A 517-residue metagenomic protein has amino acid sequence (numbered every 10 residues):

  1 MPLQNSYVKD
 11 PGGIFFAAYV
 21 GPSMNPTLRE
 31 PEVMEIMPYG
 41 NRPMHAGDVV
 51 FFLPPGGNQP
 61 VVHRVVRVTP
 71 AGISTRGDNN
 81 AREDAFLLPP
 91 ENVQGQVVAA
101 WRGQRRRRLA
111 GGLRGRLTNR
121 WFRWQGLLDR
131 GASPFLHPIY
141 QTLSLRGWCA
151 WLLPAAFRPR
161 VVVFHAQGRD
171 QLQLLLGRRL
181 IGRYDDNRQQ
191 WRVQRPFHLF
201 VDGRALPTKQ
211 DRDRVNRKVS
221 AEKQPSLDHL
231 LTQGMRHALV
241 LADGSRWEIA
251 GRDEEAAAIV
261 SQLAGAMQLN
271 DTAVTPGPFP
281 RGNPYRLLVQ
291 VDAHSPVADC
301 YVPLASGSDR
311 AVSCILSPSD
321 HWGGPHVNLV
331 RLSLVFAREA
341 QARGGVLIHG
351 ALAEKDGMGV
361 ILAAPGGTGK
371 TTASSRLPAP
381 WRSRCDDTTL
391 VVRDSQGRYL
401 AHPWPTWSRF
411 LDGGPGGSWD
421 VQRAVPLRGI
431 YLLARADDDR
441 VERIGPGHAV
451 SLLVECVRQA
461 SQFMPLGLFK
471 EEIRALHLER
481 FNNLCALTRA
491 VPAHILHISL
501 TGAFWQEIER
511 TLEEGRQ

Functional and structural regions predicted by a protein language model:
M1-I14, V20, G111-L230: Mixed-charge, low-complexity intrinsically disordered regions
P2-R82: Feature for secretory/organellar precursors and membrane-associated catalytic proteins
T27, L53-H63, F86-Q94, V421-P426: Short coil-to-beta-strand transition motifs
I73, D78-R114: Extended, hydrophilic extramembrane loops/domains of integral membrane proteins
W101-S133, S451-E455, H477, F481: C-terminal terminal-structure detector
P159, V163-R169, G177-L180, D185-G366 (+2 more regions): A noncatalytic interaction/capping subdomain that flanks phosphate/NTP-handling catalytic cores
T368-K370: Conserved glycine(s) of the Walker
A373: Hydrophobic positions on the alpha1 helix immediately C-terminal to the Walker A/P-loop
